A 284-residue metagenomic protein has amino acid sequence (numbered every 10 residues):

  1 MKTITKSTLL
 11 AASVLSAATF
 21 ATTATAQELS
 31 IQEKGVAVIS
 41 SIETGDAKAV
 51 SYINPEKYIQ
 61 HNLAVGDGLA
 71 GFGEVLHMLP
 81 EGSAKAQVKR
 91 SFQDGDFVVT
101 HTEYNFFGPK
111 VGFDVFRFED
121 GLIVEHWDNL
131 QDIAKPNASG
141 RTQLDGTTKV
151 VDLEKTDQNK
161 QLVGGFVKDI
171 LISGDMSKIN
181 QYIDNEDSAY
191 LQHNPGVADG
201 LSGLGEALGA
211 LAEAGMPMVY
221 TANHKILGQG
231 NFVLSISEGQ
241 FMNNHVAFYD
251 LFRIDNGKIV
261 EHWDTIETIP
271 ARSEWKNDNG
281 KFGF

Functional and structural regions predicted by a protein language model:
M1-A26: Gram-negative bacterial Sec-dependent N-terminal signal peptides
T25-F284: C-terminal and inter-domain tail/linker signature
